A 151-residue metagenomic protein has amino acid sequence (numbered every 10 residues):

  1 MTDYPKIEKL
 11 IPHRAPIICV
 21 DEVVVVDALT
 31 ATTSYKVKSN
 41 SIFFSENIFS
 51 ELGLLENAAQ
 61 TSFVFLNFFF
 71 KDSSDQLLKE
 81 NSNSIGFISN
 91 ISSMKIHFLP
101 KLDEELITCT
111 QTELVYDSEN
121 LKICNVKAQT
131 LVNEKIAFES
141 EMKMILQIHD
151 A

Functional and structural regions predicted by a protein language model:
M1-I7, T108-T110: Short Pro/Gly-enriched beta-strand edge/turn motifs at strand-loop
E8, E22, E46, I96-L99: Beta-strand-rich interaction surfaces with strong enrichment in secreted/lumenal proteins
I11-C19, K101-I107: Short coil-to-beta-strand transition motifs
R14-E51: Catalytic strand-loop segment that frames the active site of acyl-thioester-processing enzymes
T32, V64, F68, K101-A151: HotDog/MaoC-like acyl-thioester-processing domains
S50-F65: Compact, glycine-rich, soluble single-domain proteins
F65-C109: Hydrophobic beta-strand-centered segment that forms part of the acyl-chain substrate-binding groove
